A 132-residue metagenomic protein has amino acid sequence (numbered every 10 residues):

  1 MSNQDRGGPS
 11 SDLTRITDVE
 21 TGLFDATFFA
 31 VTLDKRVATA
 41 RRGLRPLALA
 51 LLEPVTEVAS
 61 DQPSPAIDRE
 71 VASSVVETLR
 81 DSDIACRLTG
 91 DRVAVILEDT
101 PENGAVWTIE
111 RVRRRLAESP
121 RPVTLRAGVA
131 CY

Functional and structural regions predicted by a protein language model:
M1-S10, R111-R114, T124, C131: Regulatory sensory/coupling modules that transmit signals to nucleotide-handling catalytic cores
S2-P9, A50, D81-I84: Short low-complexity stretches enriched in small and charged residues
N3, G8, R45, Q62-S64 (+1 more regions): Intrinsic-disorder/low-complexity coil detector
D12, T17-L51, V55-E77, C86-G90 (+2 more regions): Conserved long alpha-helical elements within nucleotide-processing catalytic cores of c-di-GMP signaling and class III
T39, E77-I84, R113-P122: Short catalytic/binding micro-motifs of nucleotide second-messenger systems
L44-P46, S82, T124: A structure-centric signal for secondary-structure junctions around beta-strands
A48, R87-E98, R121-Y132: A short glycine-enriched loop-to-beta-strand structural element that forms part of the catalytic core of nucleotide
L97-E102, L116-A117: Hydrophobic, well-ordered secondary-structure segments that either form specific early membrane-associated helices used
